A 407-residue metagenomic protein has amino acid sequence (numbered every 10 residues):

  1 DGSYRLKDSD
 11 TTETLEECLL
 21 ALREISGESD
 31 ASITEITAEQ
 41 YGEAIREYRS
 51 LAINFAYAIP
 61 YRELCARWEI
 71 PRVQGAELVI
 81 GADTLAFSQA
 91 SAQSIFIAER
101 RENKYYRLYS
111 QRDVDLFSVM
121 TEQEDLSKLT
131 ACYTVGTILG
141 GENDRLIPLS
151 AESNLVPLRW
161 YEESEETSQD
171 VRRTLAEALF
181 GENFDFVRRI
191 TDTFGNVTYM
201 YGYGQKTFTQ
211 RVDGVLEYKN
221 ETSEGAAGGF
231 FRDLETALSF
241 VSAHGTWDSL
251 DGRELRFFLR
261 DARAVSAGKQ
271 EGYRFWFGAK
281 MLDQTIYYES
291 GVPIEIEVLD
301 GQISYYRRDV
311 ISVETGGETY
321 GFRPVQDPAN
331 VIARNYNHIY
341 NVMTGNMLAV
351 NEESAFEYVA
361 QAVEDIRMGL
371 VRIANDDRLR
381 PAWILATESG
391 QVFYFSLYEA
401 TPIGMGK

Functional and structural regions predicted by a protein language model:
D1-H244: Preferential activation on post-signal-peptide N-terminal prodomains/segments of secreted or lumenal proteins
L15-L22, S29-D30, D170-A176, S223-G268 (+1 more regions): Short, non-transmembrane alpha-helical segments in secretory-pathway proteins
A98, L108-Y109, I296-V298, F395: Hydrophobic/aromatic beta-strand positions that recur at structurally equivalent sites within the blades
L116-F117, S312-G316, P402-G404: A short local loop/turn or secondary-structure capping micro-motif enriched for an aromatic residue
R173-V212, L216-N220, S249-G301, R308 (+1 more regions): Exposed beta-strand-loop-beta-strand "reactive/processing" segments of non-cytosolic proteins
Q270-N351: C-terminal structural cap/anchor segments
Q391-K407: Short, low-complexity, Pro/Ser/Thr/Gly-rich segments in the mature regions of secreted, periplasmic
